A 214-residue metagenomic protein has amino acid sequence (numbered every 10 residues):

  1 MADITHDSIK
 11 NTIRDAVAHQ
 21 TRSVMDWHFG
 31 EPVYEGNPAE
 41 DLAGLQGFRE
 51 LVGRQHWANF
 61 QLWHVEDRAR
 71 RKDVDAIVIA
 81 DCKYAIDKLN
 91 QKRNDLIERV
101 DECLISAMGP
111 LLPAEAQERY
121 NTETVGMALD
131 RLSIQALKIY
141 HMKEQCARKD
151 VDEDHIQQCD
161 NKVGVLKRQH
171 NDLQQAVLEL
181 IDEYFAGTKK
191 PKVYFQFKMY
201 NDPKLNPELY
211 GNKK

Functional and structural regions predicted by a protein language model:
A2-K214: Anionic, Ser/Thr-rich low-complexity intrinsically disordered regions
